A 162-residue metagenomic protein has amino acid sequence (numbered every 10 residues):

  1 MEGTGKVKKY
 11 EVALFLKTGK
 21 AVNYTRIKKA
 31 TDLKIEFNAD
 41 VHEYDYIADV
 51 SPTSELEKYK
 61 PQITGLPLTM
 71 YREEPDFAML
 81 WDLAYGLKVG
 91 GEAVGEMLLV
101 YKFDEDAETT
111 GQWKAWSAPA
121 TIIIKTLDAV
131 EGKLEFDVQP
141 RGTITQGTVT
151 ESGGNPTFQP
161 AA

Functional and structural regions predicted by a protein language model:
M1-R72, P119-G132: Solvent-exposed edge beta-strands and adjacent loop segments that serve as assembly or binding interfaces
I35, V100-Q146: Short beta-strand and beta-hairpin "edge-sheet" elements
V50-W116, Q146-E151: Extracellular/virion structural assembly segments
A84-G90, A118-I122, P156-P160: Short, low-complexity, polar/charged sequence segments that are solvent-exposed and flexible
T148-A162: Intrinsically disordered, low-complexity terminal/linker regions enriched in Pro/Ser/Gly and acidic residues
